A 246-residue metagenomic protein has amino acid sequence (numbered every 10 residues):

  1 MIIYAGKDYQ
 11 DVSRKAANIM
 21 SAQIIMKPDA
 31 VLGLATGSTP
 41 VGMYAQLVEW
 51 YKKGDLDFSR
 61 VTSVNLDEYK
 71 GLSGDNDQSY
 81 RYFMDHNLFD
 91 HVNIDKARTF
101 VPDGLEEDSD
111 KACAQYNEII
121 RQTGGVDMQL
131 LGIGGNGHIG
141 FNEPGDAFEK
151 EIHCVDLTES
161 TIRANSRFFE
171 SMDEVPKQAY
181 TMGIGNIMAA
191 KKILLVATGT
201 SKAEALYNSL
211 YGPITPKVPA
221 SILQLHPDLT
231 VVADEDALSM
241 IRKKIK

Functional and structural regions predicted by a protein language model:
M1-L32: N-terminal glycine-/serine-/threonine-rich phosphate-binding loop
M26-K52: Glycine-rich N-terminal segment of FAD-binding domains in flavoprotein oxidoreductases, spanning the beta-loop-helix
G33-G37, N65, P102-D103, L130-I133 (+2 more regions): Short beta-strand segments
Q46-D57, Y80, P144-H153, G212-I214: A glycine- and small-aliphatic-rich helix-loop capping segment at beta-alpha/alpha-beta transitions that lines
L56-Q129: Ligand-binding beta-strand-loop-alpha-helix segment within the catalytic cores of soluble metabolic enzymes
G124-E149: Glycine-rich phosphate-binding loop
G140-I184: Class I SAM-dependent methyltransferase SAM-binding "motif I" and its flanking Rossmann-like core
G185, A189-K246: ATP/nucleoside-binding phosphotransfer catalytic cores, i.e., glycine-rich phosphate-binding loops
